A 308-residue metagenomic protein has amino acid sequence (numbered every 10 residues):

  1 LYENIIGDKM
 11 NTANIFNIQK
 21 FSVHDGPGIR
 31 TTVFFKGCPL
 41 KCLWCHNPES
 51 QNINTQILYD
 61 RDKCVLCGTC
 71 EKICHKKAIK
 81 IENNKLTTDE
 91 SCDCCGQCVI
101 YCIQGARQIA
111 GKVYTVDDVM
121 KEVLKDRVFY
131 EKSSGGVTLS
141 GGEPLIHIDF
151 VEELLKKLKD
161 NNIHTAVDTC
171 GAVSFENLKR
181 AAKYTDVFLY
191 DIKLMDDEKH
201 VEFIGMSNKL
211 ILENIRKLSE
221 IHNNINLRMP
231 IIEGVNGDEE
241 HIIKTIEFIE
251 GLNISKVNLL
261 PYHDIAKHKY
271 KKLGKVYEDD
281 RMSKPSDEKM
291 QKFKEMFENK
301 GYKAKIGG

Functional and structural regions predicted by a protein language model:
I5-P27, I231-G308: Auxiliary Fe-S-binding modules of radical SAM enzymes
N14-F16, E82, D168-A172: Short gly/ser/thr-rich secondary-structure transition/capping motifs
I15-T69, K85-C94: N-terminal pre-triad scaffold of radical SAM enzymes
G26-P27, F34, N52, Q56-R61 (+2 more regions): N-terminal-biased segments
L43-S50, T69-T87, Q97-K112: Iron-sulfur cluster-binding cysteine motifs and their immediate structural context in ferredoxin-like electron-transfer
R61, V201-S207, G274-M282: Short glycine-enriched, charge-decorated loop/helix-capping segments at active-site entrances that position
D117-K271: Conserved AdoMet/S-adenosylmethionine-binding subsite of the radical SAM
